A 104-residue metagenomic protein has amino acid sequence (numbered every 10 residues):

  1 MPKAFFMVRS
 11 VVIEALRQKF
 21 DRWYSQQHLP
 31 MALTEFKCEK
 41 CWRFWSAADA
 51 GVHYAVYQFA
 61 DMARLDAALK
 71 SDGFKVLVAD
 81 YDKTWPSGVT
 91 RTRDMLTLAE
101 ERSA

Functional and structural regions predicted by a protein language model:
M1-A4, A47-D49: Short, flexible turn/loop "capping" segments at secondary-structure junctions
K3-V11, Y54: Active-site-flanking beta-strand signature of metal-NTP-handling nucleotidyl enzymes and homologous cyclase-like
V11-A15, A60: Structural beta->alpha junctions
A15-E35: K/E-rich alpha-helical interaction surfaces of small helical-bundle regulatory domains
L16, G51, R64: Short phosphate-engaging motifs
P30-Y54: Short, glycine- and small/hydrophobic-rich beta-strand elements in well-ordered beta-sheets
E35-E39, Q58-M95: An amphipathic, aromatic/His-enriched active-site/gating alpha helix that lines ligand/cofactor pockets
M95-A104: Short, low-order "capping/linker" segments at domain edges
